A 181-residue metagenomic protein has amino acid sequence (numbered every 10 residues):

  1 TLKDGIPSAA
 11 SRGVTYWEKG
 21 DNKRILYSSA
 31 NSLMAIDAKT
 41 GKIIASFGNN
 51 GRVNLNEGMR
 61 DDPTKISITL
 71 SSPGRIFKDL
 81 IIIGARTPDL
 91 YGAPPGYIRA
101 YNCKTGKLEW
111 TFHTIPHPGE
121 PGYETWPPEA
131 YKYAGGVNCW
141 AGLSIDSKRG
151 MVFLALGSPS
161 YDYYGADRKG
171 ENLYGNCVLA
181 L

Functional and structural regions predicted by a protein language model:
T1-D4, L33-T64, Y97-Y133, G165-L181: Extracytoplasmic/lumenal domain signature
P7-S32, I66-L90, K132-Y161, D167 (+1 more regions): Repeat-blade elements of multi-bladed beta-propeller folds
G92-P94: Short glycine/proline-enriched turns and hinge-like loops at secondary-structure junctions
